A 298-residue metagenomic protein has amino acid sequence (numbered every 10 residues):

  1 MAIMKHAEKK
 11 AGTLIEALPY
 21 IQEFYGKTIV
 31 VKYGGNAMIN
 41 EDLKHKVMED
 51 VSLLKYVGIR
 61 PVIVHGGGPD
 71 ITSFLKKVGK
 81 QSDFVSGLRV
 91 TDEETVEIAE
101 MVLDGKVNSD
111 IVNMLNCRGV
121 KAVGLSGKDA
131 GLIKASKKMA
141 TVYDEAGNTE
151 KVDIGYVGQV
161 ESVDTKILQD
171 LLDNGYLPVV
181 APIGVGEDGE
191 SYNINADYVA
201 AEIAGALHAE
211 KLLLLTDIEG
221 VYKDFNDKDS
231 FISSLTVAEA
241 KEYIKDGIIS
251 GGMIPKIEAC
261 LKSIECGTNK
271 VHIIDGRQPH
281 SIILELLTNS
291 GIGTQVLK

Functional and structural regions predicted by a protein language model:
M1-R277, L284, T288-S290, L297-K298: Nucleotide/pyrophosphate-binding catalytic subdomain
